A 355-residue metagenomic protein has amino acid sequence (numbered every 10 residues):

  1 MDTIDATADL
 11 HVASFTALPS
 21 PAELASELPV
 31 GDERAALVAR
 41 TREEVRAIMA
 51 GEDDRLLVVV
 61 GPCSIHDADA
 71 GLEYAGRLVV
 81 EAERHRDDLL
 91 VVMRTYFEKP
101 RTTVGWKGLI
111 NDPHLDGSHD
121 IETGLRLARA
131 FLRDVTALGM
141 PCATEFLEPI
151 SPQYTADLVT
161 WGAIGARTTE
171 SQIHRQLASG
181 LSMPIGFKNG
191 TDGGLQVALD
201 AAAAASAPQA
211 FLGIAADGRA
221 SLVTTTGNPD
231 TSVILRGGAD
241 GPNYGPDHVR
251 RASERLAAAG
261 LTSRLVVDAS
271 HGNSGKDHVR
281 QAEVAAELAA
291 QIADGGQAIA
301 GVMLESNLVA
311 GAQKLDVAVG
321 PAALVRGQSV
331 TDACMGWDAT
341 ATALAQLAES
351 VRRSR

Functional and structural regions predicted by a protein language model:
D2-A8, D88-Y244, H248-V249, H271-G272 (+6 more regions): Active-site-facing alpha/beta catalytic cores
A8-E52: N- or domain-start disorder-to-order transition segments that initiate the globular core
S20-P29, T225-A239, L324-Q328: Gly-rich Lys/Arg/Thr-decorated short loops/hinges at beta-loop-alpha junctions or inter-strand turns that position
M49-E52, V79-R86, L132-G139, V223-T225 (+1 more regions): Acidic (Asp/Glu)-rich catalytic clusters
L57-A70, D332: Conserved phosphate/anionic-ligand binding catalytic regions in large, soluble enzymes, centered on
G61, V267, G336: Conserved, mostly hydrophobic/aromatic
A68-V80, T103-N111: Glycine-rich loop at the start of a catalytic domain that most often binds anionic cofactors/ligands
A293-R355: Active-site or pore-adjacent capping/gating segments
